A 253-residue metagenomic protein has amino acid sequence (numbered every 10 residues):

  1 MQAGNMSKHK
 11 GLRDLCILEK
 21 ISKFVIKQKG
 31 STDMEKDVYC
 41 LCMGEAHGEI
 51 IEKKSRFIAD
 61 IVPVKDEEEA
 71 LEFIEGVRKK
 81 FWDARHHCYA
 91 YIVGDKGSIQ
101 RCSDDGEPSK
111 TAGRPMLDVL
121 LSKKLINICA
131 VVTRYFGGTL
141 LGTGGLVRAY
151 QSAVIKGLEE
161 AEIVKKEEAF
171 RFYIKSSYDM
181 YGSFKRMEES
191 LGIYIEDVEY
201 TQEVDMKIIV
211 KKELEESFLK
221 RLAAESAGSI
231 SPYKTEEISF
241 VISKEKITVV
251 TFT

Functional and structural regions predicted by a protein language model:
I17-G30: Short, positively charged and aromatic/hydrophobic N-terminal segments
G30-T111, Y233-S243, I247-F252: C-terminal regulatory domains involved in ligand/effector binding and gene-expression control
A112-E160: Active-site beta-strand/loop microenvironment that shapes enzyme catalytic pockets
V164-Y178: Short glycine-/aliphatic-rich beta-strand segments at the starts of folded cytosolic domains
K175-I193: Short amphipathic alpha-helix segments
M187-E189, F218-E225: Short amphipathic alpha-helices in soluble, non-transmembrane regions that often serve as interface/regulatory elements
E196-Y200, S226-F240: Conserved short beta-strand edge segments in small beta-sheet-based binding/regulatory domains
I208-K211, E215: Terminal, non-globular segments
